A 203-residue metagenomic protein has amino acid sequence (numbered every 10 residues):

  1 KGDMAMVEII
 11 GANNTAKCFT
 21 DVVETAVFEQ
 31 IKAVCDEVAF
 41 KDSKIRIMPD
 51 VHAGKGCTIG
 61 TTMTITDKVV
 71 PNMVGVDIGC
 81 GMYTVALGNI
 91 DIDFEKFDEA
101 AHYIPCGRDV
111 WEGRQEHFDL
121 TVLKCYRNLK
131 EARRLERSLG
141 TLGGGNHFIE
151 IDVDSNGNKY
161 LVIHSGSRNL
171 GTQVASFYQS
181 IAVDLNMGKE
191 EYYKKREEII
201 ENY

Functional and structural regions predicted by a protein language model:
A5-I45, I65-M73, I78-N156, T172-Y203: Glycine-rich, flexible loop motifs
G54: Positively charged, aromatic-enriched nucleic acid-contacting surfaces
C57-T66: Glycine-rich loop at the start of a catalytic domain that most often binds anionic cofactors/ligands
S167-L170: Soluble secreted/lumenal catalytic domains with histidine-centered metal-binding or acid-base catalytic motifs
